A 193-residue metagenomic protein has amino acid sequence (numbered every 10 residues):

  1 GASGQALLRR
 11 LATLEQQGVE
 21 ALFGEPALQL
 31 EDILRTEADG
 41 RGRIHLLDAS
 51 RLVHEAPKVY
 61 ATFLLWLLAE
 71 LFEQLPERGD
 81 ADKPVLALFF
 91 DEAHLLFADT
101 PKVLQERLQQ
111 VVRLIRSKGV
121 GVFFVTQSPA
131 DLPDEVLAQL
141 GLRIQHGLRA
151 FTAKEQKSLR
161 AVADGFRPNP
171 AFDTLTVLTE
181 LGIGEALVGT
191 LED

Functional and structural regions predicted by a protein language model:
G1-Q110, T179-G182, V188: P-loop NTPase motor domains
Q110-E192: Conserved ATP-driven motor cores of ASCE-family P-loop NTPases powering translocation/secretion/packaging/pilus
